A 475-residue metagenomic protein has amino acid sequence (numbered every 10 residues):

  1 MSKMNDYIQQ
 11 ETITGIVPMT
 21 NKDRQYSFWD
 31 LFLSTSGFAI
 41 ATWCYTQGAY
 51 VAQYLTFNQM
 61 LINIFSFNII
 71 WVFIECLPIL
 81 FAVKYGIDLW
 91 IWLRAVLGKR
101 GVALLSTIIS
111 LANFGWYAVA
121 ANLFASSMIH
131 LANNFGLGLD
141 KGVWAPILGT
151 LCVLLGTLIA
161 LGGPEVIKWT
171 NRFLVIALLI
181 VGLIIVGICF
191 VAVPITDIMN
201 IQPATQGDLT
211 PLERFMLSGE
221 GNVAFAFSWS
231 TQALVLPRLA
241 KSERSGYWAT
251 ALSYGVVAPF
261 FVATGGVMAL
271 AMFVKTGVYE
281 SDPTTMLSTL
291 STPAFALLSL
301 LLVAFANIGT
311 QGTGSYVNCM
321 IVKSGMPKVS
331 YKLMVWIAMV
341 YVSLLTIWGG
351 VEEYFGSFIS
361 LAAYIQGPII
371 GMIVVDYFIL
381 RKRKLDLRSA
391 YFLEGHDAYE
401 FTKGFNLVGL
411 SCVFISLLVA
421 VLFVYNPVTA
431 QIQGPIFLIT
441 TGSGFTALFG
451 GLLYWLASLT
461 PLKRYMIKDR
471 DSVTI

Functional and structural regions predicted by a protein language model:
M1-N58, L183, T205-S218, R238-E243 (+1 more regions): Membrane-interface "cap" regions at the ends of multi-pass membrane proteins
Y26-C44, G187-V193, A204-L270, P293-G312 (+1 more regions): Hydrophobic, membrane-embedded alpha-helices of multi-pass small-molecule transporters
A41-W43, F67-L77, I109-A118, A177-F190 (+3 more regions): Selective recognition of specific alpha-helical transmembrane segments in multi-pass small-molecule
Y50-Y54, L80, V96, L104 (+5 more regions): Membrane-water interface regions at transmembrane-helix termini and the short interhelical loops of multi-pass membrane
S106, N134-G162, I176-G187, R214-A233 (+2 more regions): Transmembrane alpha-helical segments of multi-pass small-molecule transport proteins
A121, S126, A177-A204, S218 (+4 more regions): Hydrophobic alpha-helical segments and their helix-loop junctions in multi-pass secondary transporters
A125, I147-V191, T250-Y254, F358-G371: Membrane-interface loop-to-helix entry segments
A177, M372-L453, I467-D471: C-terminal membrane-solvent junction of multi-pass transporters and transport-like membrane proteins
